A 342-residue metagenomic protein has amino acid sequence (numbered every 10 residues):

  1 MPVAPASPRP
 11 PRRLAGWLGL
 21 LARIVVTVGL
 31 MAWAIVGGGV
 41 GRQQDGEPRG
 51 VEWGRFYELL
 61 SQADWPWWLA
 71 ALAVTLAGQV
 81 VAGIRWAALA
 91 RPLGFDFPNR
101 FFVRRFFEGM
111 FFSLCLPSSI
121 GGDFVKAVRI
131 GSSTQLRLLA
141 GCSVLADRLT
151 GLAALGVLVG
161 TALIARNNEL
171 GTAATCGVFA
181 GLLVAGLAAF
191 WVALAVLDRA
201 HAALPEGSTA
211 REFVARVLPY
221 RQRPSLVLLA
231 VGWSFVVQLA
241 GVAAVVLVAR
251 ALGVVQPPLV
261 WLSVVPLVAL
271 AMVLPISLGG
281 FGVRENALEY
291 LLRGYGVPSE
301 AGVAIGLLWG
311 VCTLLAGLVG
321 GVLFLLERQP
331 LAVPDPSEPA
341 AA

Functional and structural regions predicted by a protein language model:
M1-F107, I164-V273, S299-L307, V311-A342: Predominantly cytoplasmic-facing regulatory/coupling regions of multi-pass membrane proteins
V80-R85, P117-A127, L259, V273-L288: Transmembrane helix boundary and interhelical junction motifs in multipass membrane proteins
A88-R91, V103-S132: Extended non-transmembrane interhelical loops and adjacent amphipathic helices of multipass membrane proteins
R91, L114, S132, R250-A251 (+2 more regions): Transmembrane helix-loop junction
N99-R104, S118, G122-D123, S133-L149 (+1 more regions): Membrane-interface alpha-helices at helix entry/exit sites of multi-pass transporters
M110-I120, R148-V157, L187: Mid-bilayer segments of alpha-helical transmembrane spans in multi-pass integral membrane proteins that mediate
G156-N168, G294: Transmembrane alpha-helix termini and helix-breaking/packing motifs in multi-pass membrane transporters
I276-G279, N286-G310: Hydrophobic alpha-helical transmembrane segments in multi-pass integral membrane proteins
